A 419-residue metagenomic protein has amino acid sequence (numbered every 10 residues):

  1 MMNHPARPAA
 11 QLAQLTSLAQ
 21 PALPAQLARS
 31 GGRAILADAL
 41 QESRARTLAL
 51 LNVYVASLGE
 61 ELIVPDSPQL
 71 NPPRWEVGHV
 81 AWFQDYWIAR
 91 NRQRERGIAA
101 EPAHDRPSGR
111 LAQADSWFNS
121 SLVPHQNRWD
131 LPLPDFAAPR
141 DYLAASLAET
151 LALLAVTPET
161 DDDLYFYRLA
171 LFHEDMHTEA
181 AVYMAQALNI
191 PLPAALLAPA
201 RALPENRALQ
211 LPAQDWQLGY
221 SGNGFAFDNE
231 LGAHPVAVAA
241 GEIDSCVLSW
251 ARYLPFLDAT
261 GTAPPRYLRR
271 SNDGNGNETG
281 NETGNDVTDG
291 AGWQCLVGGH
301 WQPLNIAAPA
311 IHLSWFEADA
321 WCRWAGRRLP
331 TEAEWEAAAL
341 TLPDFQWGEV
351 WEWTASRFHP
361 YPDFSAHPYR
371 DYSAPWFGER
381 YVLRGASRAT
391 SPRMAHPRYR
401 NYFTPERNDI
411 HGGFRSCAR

Functional and structural regions predicted by a protein language model:
M2-L15, P21-L62, D66: N-terminal regions that are enriched for targeting/export leaders and immediately downstream pro/stem segments
M2-P5, A37, A45, L62-N119 (+7 more regions): Short, contiguous alpha-helical
D85, R90-W129, F136-T157, G241-A339: Active-site microenvironments of metalloenzymes and redox enzymes
A202-L218: Extended, Lys/Arg-enriched charged tracts that mediate electrostatic binding to polyanionic substrates
A213-A233, T260-G261, S271-G274, A291-L296: Short acidic N-proximal helix/loop "leader" segments that mark the beginning of a domain or an inter-domain linker
W216-L218, I243, A310, A318 (+2 more regions): Bulky hydrophobic/aromatic "packing anchor" residues in well-ordered structure
L231-H234, T260-R266, Q346-R419: Surface-exposed recognition segments
A307, A333-W347, F377, N401: Short, well-ordered junction/capping motifs at the entry into regular secondary structure
